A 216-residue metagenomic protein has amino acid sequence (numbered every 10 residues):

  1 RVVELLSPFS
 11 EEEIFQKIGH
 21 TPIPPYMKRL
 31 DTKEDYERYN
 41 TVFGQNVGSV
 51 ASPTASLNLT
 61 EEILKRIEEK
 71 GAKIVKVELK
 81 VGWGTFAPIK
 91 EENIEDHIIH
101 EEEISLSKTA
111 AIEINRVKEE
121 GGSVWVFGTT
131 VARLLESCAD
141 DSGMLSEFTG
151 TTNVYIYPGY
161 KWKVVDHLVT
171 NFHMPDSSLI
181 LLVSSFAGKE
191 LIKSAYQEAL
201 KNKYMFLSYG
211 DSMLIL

Functional and structural regions predicted by a protein language model:
R1-L216: Surface-exposed, charge/polar-rich loops and edge strands
